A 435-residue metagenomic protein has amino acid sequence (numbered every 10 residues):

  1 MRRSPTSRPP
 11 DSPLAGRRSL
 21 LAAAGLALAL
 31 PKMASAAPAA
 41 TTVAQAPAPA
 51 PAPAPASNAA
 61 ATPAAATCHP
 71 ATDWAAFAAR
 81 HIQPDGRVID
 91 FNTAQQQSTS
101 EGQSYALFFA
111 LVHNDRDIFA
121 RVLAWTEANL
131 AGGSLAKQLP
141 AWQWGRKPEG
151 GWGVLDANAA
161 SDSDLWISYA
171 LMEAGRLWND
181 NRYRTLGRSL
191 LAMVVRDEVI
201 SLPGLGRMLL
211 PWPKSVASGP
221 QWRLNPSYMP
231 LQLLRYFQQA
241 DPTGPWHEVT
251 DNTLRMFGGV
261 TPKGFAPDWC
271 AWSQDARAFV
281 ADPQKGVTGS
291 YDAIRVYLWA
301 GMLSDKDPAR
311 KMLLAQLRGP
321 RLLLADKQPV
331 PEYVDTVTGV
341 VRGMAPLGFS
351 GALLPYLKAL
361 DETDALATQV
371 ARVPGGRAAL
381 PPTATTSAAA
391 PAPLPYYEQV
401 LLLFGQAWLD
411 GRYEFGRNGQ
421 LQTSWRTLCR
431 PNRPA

Functional and structural regions predicted by a protein language model:
M1-A15, S19-S35: N-terminal secretory signal peptides
R3, A44, A56-E101, L111-V154 (+8 more regions): Low-complexity, Ser/Thr/Pro/Gly-enriched N-terminal "stalk/linker" regions
S7-S12, S35-A65: Intrinsically disordered, low-complexity terminal tails and inter-domain linkers enriched for S/T/G/P/D/E
P63-T72, Q96-S100, N158-D162, R184-G351 (+2 more regions): Extended ligand-binding clefts on enzyme/binding-domain cores
T99, Q103, V154-R176: Aromatic-rich carbohydrate-recognition surfaces in CAZymes
L107-V112, W166-R176, Q232-Y236, L298-M302 (+2 more regions): Short glycine/serine- and small hydrophobic-enriched flexible loop segments
R121-A128, M172, T185-V195: Active-site-adjacent structural elements in enzyme catalytic domains
R318-A435: Fungal-biased detection of long, low-complexity, Ser/Thr- and Lys/Arg-rich intrinsically disordered regions
